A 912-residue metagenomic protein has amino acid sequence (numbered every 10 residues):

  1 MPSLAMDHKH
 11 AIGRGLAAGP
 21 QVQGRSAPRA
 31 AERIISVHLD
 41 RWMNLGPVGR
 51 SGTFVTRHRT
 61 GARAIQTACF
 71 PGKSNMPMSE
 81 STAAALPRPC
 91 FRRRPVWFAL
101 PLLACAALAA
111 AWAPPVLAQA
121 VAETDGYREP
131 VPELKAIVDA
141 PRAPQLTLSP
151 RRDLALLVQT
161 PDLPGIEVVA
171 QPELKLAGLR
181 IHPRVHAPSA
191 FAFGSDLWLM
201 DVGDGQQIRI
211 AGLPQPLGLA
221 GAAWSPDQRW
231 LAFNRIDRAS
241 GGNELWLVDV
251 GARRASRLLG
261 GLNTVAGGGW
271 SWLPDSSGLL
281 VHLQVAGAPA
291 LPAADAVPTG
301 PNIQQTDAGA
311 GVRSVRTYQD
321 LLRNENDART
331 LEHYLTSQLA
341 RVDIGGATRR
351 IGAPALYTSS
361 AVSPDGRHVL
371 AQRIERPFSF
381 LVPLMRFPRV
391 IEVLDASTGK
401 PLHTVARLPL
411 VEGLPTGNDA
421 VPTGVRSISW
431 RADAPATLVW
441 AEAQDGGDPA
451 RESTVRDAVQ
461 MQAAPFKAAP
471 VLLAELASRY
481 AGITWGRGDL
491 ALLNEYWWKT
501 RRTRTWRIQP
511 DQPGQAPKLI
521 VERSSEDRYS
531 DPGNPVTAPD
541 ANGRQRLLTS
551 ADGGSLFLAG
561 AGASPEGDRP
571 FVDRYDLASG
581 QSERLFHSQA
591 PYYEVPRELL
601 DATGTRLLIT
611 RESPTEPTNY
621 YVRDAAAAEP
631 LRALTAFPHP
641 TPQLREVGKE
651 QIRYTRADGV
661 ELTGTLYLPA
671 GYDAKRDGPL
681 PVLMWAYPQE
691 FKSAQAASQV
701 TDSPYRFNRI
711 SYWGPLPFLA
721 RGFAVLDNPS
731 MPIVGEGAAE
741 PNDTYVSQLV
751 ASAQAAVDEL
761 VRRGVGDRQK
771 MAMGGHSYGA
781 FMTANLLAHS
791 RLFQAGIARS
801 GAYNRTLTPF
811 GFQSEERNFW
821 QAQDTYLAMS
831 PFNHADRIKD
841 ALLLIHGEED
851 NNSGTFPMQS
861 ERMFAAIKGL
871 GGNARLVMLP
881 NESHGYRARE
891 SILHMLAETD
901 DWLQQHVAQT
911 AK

Functional and structural regions predicted by a protein language model:
M6-I12, V22, I34-R93: N-terminal secretory signal peptides that target proteins for export/translocation
R94-L108: Sec-dependent N-terminal signal peptides
A118-P630, A636-E646, E661, S698-Q699: Beta-propeller folds
F193-S195, V202, Q689, D702-K912: Active-site-proximal cap/loop segments of hydrolase catalytic domains
T635-G678: N-terminal cap/lid segment of alpha/beta-hydrolase-fold proteins
D677-P688: Short beta-strand element of the alpha/beta-hydrolase
